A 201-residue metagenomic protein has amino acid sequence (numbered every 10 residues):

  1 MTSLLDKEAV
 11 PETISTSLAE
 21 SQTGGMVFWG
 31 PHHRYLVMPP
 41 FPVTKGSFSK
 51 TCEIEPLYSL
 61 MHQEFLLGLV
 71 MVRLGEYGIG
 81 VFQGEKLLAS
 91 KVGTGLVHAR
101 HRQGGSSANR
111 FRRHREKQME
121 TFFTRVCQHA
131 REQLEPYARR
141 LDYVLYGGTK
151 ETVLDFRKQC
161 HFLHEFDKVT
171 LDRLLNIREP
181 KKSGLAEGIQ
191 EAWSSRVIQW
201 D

Functional and structural regions predicted by a protein language model:
M1-D201: Terminal alpha-helical anchor/extension segments at protein ends
